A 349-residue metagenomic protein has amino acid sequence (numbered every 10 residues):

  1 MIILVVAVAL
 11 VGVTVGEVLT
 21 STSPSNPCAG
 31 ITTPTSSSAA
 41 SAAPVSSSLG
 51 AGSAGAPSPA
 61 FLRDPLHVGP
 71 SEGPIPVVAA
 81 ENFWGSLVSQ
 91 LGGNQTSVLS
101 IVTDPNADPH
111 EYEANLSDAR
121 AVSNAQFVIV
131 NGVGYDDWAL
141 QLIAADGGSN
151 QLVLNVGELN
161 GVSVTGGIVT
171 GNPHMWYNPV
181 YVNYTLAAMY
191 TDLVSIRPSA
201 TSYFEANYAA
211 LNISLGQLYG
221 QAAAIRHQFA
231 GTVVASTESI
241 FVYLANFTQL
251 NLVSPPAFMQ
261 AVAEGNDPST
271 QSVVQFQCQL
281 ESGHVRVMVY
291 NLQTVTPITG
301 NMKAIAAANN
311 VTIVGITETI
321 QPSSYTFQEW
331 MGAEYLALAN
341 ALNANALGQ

Functional and structural regions predicted by a protein language model:
L4-Q349: Extracytoplasmic metal-acquisition and chelation regions
